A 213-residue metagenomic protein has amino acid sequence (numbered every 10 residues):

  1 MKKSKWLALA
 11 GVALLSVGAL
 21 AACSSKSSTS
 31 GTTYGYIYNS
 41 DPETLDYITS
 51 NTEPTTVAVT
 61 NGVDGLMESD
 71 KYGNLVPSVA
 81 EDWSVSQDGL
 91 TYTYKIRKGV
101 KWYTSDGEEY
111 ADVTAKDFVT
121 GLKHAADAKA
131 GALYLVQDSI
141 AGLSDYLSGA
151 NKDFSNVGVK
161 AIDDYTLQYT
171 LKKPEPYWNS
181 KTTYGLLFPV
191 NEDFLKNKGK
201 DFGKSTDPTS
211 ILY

Functional and structural regions predicted by a protein language model:
M1-A8: Bacterial Sec-dependent N-terminal signal peptides
A19-A22: C-terminal motif of bacterial Sec signal peptides marking the signal peptidase cleavage site
S24-K26: Bacterial signal peptide processing site
S30-S40, T91-K95, F118-G121, L167-Q168: Short, well-ordered beta-strand elements
I37-Q87: N-terminal lobe/hinge region of extracytoplasmic solute-binding protein
M67, K71, D88, K98-K101 (+4 more regions): Sec-exported extracytoplasmic/periplasmic mature domains
E81-Y134: Aromatic- and charge-enriched surface segment that lines or borders ligand/interaction sites
D164, L171-Y213: Gly/Pro-rich hinge or "lid" segments in bacterial periplasmic/extracellular proteins
